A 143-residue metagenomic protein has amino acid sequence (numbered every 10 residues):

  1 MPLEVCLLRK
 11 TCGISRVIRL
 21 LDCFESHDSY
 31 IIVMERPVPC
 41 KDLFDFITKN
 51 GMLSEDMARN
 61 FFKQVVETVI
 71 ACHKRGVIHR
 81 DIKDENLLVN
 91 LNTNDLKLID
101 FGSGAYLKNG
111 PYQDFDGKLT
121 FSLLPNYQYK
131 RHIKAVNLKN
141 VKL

Functional and structural regions predicted by a protein language model:
M1-I14: The N-lobe alphaC helix and its flanking beta3-alphaC-beta4 segment of protein kinase-like domains, centered on
R19-D28: Short beta-strand micro-motifs within the conserved protein kinase catalytic domain, predominantly in the N-lobe
H27-E35, F44: A conserved loop-to-beta-strand element in the N-lobe of protein kinase catalytic cores that borders the ATP-binding
D42-L53: AlphaC helix of the protein kinase catalytic domain
F61-F62: Activation segment signature within eukaryotic-like protein kinase domains
H73-N90: Catalytic-loop of the protein kinase fold
Q113-N126: Conserved activation segment of eukaryotic-like protein kinases, specifically the C-terminal portion of the activation
